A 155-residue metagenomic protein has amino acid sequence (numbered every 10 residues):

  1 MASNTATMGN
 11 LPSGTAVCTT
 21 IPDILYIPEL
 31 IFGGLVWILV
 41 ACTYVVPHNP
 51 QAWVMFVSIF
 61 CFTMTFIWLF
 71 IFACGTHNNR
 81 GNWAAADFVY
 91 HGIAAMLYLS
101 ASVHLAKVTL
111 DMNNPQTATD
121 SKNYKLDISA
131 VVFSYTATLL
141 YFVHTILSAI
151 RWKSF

Functional and structural regions predicted by a protein language model:
M1-I31, P47, S154-F155: Cytosolic juxtamembrane helix and N-cap/initiation of the first transmembrane helix
T7-M8, R80, Q116, N123: Short amphipathic alpha-helical surface micro-motifs
N10-P12, V46-H48, T76, A118-D120: Intrinsically disordered, low-complexity segments enriched in polar/charged residues with Gly/Pro, especially when
C18, P50, W83, D120-L126: Short coil/turn segments at secondary-structure junctions
P22-T43, H48-M112, A130-S134, T138-R151: Signature of small four-pass
V108-K125: Interfacial non-cytosolic loop connecting adjacent transmembrane helices
